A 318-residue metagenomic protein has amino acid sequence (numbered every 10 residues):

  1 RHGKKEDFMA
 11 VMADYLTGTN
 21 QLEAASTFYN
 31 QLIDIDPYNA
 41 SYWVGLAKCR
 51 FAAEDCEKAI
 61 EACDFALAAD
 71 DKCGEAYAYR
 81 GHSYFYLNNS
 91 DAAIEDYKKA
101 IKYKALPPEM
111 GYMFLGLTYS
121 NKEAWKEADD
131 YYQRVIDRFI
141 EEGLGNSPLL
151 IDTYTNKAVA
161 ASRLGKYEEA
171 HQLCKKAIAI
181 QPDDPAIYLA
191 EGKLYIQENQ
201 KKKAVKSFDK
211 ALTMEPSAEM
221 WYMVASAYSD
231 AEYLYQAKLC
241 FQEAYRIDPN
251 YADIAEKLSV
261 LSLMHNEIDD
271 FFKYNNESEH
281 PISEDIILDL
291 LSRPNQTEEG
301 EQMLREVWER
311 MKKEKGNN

Functional and structural regions predicted by a protein language model:
R1, Q31-L32, F65-A66, K99-A100 (+5 more regions): Canonical positions in the second alpha-helix
R1-K5, I101-P108, D137-L150: Flexible helix-coil transition and linker loops at the boundaries of alpha-helical arrays
D7, S41, E75, E109-M110 (+6 more regions): Start-of-helix register in tetratricopeptide repeats
G18, A52-A53, Y86, N121 (+5 more regions): Register position in tetratricopeptide repeats
